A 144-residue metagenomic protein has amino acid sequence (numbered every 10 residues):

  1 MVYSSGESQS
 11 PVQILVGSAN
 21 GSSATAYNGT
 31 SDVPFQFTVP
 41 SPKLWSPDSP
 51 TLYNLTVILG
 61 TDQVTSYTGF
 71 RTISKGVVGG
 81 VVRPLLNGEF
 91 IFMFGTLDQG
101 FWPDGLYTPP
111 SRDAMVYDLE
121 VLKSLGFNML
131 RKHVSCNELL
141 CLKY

Functional and structural regions predicted by a protein language model:
M1-E138: Secreted/periplasmic carbohydrate-active enzymes, especially glycoside hydrolases
L142: Catalytic cores of alpha/beta
